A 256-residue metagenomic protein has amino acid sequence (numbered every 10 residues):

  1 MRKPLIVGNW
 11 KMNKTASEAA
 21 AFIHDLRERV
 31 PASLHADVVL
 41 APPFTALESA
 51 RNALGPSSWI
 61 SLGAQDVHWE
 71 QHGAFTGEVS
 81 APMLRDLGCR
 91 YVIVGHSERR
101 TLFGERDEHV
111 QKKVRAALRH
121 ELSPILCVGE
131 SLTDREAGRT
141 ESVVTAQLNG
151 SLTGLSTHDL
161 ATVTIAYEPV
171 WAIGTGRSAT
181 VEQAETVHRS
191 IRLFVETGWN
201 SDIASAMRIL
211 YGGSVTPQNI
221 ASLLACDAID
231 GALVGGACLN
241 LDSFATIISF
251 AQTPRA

Functional and structural regions predicted by a protein language model:
M1-A256: Active-site loop-to-helix "anion-binding N-cap" substructures in soluble metabolic enzymes
